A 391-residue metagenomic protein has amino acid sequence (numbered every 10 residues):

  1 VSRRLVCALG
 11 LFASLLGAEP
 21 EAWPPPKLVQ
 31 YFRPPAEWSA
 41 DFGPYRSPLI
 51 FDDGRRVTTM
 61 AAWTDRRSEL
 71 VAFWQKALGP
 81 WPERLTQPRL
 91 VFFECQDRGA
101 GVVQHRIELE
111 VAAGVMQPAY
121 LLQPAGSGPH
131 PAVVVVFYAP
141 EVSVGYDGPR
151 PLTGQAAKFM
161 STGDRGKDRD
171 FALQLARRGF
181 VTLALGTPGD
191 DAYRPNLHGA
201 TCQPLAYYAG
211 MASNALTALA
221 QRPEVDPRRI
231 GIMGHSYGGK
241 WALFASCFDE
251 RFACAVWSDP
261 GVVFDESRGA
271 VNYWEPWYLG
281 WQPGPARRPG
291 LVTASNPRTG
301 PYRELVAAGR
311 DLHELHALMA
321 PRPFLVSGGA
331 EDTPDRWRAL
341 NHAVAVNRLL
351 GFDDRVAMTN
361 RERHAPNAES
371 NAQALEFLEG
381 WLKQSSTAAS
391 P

Functional and structural regions predicted by a protein language model:
V6-S14: Bacterial N-terminal signal peptides
A18-P80, T387-P391: N-terminal pre-domain segments of enzymes
G79-S127: N-terminal cap/lid segment of alpha/beta-hydrolase-fold proteins
G128-P129, V135-Q221, R268-V271: Cap/lid segment of the alpha/beta-hydrolase catalytic domain
N214-Y278: Primarily recognizes the serine-hydrolase "nucleophile elbow" in alpha/beta-hydrolase and SGNH/GDSL folds
C254-L315, R336-A339, R348-D353: Mobile cap/lid helix-loop segments that gate and shape the active-site cleft of serine hydrolases
A320-T333: Conserved strand-to-loop "acid loop" that flanks and positions the catalytic carboxylate
L340-P391: C-terminal catalytic histidine-bearing segment of alpha/beta-hydrolase fold enzymes
